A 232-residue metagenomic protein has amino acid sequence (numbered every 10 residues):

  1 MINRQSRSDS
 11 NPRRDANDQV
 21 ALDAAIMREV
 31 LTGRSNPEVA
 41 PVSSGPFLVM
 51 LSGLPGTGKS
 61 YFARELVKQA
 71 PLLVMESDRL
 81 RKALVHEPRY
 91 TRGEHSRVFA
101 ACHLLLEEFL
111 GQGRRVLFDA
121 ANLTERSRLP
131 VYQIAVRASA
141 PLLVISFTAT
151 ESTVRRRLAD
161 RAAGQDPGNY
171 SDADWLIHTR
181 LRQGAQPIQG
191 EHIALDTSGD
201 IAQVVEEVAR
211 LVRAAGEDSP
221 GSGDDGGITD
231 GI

Functional and structural regions predicted by a protein language model:
M1-P46: Extreme N-terminal, non-catalytic leader segments that precede Walker-type/kinase nucleotide-binding cores
L51: Hydrophobic anchor at the beta1->P-loop junction of P-loop NTPases
P55: The conserved Walker
G58: Conserved glycine(s) of the Walker
Y61-R114: Conserved substrate/cofactor phosphate-moiety recognition/catalytic segment in nucleotide-dependent phosphotransferases
E94-L142: Glycine-rich phosphate-binding loop used to anchor ATP phosphates in small-molecule kinases, encompassing both
A138-L158: Conserved phosphate-donor/acceptor-positioning beta-strand/loop module used by diverse small-molecule
G164-E207, A214-A215, P220-I232: Small-molecule kinase domains that catalyze NTP-dependent phosphoryl transfer to phosphate-bearing small molecules
